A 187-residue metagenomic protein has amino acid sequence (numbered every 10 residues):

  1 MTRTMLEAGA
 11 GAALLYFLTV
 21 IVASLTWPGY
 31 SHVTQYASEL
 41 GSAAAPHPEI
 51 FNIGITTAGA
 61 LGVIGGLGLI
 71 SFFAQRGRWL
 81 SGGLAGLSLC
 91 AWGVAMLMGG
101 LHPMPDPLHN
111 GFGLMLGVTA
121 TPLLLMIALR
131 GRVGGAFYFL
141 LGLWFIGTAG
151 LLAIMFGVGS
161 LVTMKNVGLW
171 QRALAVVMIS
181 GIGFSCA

Functional and structural regions predicted by a protein language model:
T2-L25: N-terminal signal-anchor transmembrane alpha helix
M5, G65-A91, L129-G150: Transmembrane helix-loop-helix
L18, A23-P28, H32, V94-D106 (+1 more regions): C-terminal ends of transmembrane alpha-helices and the immediately adjacent extracellular/lumenal or cytosolic loop
P28-P46: Extracytosolic (periplasmic/ER-lumenal) interhelical loops and adjacent juxtamembrane/interface segments of multi-pass
L40-A60: Interfacial helix-start motif at the membrane-water boundary
G54-G65, V118-I127, A175-A187: Hydrophobic cores of alpha-helical transmembrane segments in multi-pass inner/ER membrane proteins, independent
W92-R132: Membrane-proximal helix-loop-helix units in multi-pass membrane proteins
R132-A187: Terminal transmembrane helical module of multi-pass membrane proteins
